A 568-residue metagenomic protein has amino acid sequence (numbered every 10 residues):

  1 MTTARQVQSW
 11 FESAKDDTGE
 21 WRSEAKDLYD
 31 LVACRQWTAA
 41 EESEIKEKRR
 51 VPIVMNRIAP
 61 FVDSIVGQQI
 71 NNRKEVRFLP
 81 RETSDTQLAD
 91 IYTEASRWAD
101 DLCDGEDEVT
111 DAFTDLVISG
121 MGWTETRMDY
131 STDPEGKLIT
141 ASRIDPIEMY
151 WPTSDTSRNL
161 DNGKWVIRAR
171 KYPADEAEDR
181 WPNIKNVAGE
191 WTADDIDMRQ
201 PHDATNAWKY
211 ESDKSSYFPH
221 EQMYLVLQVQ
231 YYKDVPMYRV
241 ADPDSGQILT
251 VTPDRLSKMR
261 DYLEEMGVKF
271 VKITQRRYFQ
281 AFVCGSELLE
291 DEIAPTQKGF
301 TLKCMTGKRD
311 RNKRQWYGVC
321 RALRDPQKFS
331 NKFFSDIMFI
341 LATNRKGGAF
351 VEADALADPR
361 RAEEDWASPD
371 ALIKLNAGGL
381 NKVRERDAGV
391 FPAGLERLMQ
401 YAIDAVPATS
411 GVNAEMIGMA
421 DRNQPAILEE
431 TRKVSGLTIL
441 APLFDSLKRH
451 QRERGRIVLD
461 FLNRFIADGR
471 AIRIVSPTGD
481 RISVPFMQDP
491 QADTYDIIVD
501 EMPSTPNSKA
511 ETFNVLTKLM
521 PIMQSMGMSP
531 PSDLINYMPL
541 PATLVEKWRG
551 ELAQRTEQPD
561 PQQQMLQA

Functional and structural regions predicted by a protein language model:
M1-K46, V62, D101, L116 (+12 more regions): C-terminal anchoring/interaction modules
K46, P52-A59, T83, D115 (+2 more regions): Conserved core architecture of multi-subunit DNA-directed RNA polymerases
R49, V62-T86: Nucleic acid-processing catalytic cores of prokaryotic defense/repair systems
F78-L102: Charged, compositionally biased non-catalytic regions
I91-E94, W98, F113, S119-Y130 (+1 more regions): Non-catalytic accessory/assembly modules
D104-A112: Phosphate-interacting basic helix/loop segments used at nucleotide- and nucleic-acid interfaces
V226-V235, I273-R277: Serine/threonine-rich low-complexity intrinsically disordered regions
